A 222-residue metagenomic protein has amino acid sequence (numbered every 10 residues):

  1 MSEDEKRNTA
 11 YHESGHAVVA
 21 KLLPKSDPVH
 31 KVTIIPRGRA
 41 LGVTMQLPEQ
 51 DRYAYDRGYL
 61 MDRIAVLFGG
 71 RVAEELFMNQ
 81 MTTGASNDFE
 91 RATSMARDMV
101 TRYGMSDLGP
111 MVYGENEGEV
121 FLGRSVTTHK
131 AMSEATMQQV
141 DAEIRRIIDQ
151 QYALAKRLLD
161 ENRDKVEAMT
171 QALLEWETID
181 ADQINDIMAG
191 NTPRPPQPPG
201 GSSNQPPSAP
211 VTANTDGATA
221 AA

Functional and structural regions predicted by a protein language model:
M1: Peri-catalytic and regulatory segments of divalent metal-dependent proteins
D4-A222: Soluble catalytic regions of large protease machineries
